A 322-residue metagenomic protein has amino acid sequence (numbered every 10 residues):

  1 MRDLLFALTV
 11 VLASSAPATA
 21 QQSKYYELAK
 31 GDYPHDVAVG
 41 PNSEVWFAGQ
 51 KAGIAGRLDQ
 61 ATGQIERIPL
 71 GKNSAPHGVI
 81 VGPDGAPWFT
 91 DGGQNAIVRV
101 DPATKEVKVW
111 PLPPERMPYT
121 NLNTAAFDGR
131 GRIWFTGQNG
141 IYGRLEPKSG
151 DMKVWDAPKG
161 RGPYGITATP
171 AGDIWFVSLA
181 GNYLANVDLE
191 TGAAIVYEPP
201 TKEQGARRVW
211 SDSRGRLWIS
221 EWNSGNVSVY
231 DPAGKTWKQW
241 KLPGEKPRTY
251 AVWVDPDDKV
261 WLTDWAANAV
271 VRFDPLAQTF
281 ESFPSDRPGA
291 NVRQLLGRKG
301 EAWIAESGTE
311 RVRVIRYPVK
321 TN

Functional and structural regions predicted by a protein language model:
A7-S15: Bacterial N-terminal signal peptides
A20-D32: A short helix->beta-strand "capping" segment at the edge of beta-propeller domains
K24-E27, Q64-P69, E106-P114, D151-D156 (+3 more regions): A short beta-strand motif characteristic of beta-propeller blades
K30-P41, K72-D84, E115-R130, T136 (+5 more regions): Beta-rich, blade/repeat-based domains predominating in secreted/periplasmic proteins but also intracellular
W46-K51, P87-Q94, I133-N139, W175-A180 (+3 more regions): Conserved beta-strand positions in repeat-built beta-propeller and related beta-rich domains
I54-R57, N95-R99, G140-R144, Y183-A185 (+3 more regions): A short loop-to-beta-strand structural motif that recurs across blades of beta-propeller domains
D59-G63, D101-K105, E146-G150, D188-G192 (+3 more regions): Short loop/turn segments that connect beta-strands within beta-propeller blades
G289-N322: Blade-level signature of beta-propeller repeat domains, shared across WD40, Kelch, NHL, RCC1 and BNR/Asp-box propellers
